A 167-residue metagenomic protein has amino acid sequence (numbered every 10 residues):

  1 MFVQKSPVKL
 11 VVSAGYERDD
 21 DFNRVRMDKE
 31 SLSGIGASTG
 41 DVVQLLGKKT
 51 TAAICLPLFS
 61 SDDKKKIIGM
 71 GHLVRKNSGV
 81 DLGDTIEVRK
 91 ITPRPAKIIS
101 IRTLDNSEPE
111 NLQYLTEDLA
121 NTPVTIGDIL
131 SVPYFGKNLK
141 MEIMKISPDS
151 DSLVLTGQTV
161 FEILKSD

Functional and structural regions predicted by a protein language model:
M1-D167: Beta-strand/loop-dominated core regions that host nucleotide or nucleotide-derived cofactor-binding catalytic loops
